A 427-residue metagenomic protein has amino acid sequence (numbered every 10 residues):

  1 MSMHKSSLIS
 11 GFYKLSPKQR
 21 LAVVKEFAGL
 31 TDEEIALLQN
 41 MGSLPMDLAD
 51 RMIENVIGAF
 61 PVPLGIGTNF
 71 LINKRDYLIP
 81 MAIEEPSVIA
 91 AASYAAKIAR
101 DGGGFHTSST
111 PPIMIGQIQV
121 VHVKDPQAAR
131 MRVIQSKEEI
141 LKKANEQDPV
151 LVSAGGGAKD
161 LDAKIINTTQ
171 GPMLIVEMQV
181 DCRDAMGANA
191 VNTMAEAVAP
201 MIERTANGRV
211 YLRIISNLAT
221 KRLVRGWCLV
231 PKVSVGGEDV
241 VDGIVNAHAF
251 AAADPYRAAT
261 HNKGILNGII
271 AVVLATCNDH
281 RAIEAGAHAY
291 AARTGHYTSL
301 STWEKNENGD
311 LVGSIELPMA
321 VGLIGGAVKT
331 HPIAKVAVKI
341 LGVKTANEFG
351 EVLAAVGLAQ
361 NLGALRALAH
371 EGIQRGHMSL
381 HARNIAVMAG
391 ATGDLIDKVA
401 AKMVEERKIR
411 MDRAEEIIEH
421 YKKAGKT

Functional and structural regions predicted by a protein language model:
M1-Y77, E85, F105-I113, I396-D397 (+2 more regions): Acidic/polar, glycine-rich intrinsically disordered N-terminal extensions of enzymes
S2-D50, D76, S93, K97-R100 (+12 more regions): Alpha/propeptide regions of enzymes that mature by internal proteolysis
I35-L38, G104-T110, Q147-D162, T205-N217 (+7 more regions): Flexible, glycine/charged-enriched surface loops at secondary-structure junctions
A49-M52, G58-G171, I175-Q179, K426: Small-residue-rich
P63-V88, R183-V191, A252-N278, G357-R366 (+1 more regions): Conserved phosphate/anionic-ligand binding catalytic regions in large, soluble enzymes, centered on
G102-I134, A249-A252, A291-A354, Q360: A structural-propensity feature for long, helix-poor, extended segments
D184-M186, V191-I333: Glycine-rich anion/phosphate-binding loop at the beta-strand->alpha-helix junction
A327-G425: Internal helix-turn-beta structural module
